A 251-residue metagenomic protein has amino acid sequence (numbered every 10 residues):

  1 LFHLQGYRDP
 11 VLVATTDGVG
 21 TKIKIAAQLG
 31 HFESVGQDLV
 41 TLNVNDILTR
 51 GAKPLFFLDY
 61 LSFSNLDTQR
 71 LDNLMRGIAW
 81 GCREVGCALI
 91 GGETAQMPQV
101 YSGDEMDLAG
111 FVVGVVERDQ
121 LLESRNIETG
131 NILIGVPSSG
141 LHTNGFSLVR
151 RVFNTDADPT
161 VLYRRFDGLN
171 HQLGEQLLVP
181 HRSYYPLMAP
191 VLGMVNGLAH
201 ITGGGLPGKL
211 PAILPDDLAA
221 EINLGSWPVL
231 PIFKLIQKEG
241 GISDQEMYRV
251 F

Functional and structural regions predicted by a protein language model:
L1-S139: Glycine-rich phosphate/pyrophosphate-binding loop regions near the starts of catalytic domains
G18, G114-V116, P137-H142, R150-F153 (+3 more regions): Glycine-rich beta-alpha junction loops
K22-K24, T143-G145, K209-L210: Short helix/loop capping segments that flank catalytic or ligand/cofactor-binding pockets
G51-K53, L148, M194: Short loop/turn motifs at secondary-structure junctions
N65, T143, L230: Loop/helix-junction capping segments adjacent to catalytic residues or to phosphate/diphosphate-binding pockets
R70-A88, Y101-L108, D156-L177, R182-F251: Glycine-/charge-enriched secondary-structure boundary and capping motifs
D107, Q120-L173: Short, acidic (Asp/Glu-rich) active-site segment that either coordinates a divalent metal cofactor
